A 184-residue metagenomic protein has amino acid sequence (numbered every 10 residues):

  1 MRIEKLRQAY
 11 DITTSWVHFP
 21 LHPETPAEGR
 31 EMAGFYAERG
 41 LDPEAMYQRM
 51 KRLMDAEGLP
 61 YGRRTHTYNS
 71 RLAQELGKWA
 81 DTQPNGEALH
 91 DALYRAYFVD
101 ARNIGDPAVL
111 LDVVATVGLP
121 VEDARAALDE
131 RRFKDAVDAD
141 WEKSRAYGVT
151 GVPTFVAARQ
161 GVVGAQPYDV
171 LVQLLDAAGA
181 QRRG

Functional and structural regions predicted by a protein language model:
M1-D100: Structural alpha/beta surface segment adjacent to cysteine/selenocysteine redox centers across thiol/disulfide enzymes
M1-I12, W16, K78, T82-G184: C-terminal cap of thioredoxin/glutaredoxin-like
